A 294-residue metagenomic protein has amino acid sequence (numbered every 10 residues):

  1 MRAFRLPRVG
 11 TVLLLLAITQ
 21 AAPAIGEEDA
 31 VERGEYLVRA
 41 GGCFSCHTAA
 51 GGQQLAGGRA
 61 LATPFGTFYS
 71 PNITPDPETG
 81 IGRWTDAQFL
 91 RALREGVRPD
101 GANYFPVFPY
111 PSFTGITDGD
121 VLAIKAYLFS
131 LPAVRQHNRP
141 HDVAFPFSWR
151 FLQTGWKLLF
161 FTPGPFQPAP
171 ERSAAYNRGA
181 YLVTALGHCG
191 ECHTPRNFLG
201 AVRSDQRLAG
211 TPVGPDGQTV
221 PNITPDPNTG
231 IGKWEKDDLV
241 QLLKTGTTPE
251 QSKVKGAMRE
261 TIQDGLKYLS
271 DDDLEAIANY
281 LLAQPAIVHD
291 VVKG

Functional and structural regions predicted by a protein language model:
M1-T11: Bacterial N-terminal signal peptides that target proteins for export
V9-Q20: Bacterial N-terminal signal peptides
A22-R39, G155-T184, G294: Electrostatic cytochrome c docking/interface patches
G34, A40-A50, F89, I124 (+5 more regions): The canonical Cys-X-X-Cys-His
C46-G52, R94-E95, F129-S130, C192-F198 (+2 more regions): Detector for the c-type heme attachment site
A62-R91, P111-V121, Q206-E250, E260-L274: Electron-transfer interface patches adjacent to heme c in soluble/periplasmic c-type cytochromes and di-/multiheme
A87, G96, G101-F105, P109-S112 (+1 more regions): Membrane-embedded segments
Q136-Q153, K293: Extended, well-folded interaction surfaces typified by the phenylalanyl-tRNA synthetase beta subunit core
